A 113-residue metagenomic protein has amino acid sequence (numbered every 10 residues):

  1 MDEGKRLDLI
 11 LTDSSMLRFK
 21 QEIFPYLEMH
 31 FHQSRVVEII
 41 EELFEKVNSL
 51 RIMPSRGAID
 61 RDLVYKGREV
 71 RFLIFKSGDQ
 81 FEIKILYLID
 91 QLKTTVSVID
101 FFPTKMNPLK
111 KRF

Functional and structural regions predicted by a protein language model:
M1-K46: Arg/Lys-rich, positively charged N-terminal/basic patches that mediate binding to nucleic acids
D2, F75-F113: Enriched for short, Lys/Arg-rich terminal
K5, E69, F81: Exposed loop/turn and edge beta-strand positions of beta-sandwich/beta-sheet ligand-binding modules
I10-S14, F44, E69-I74, L86: Localized chelating/binding microdomains that coordinate divalent metal ions or stabilize phosphate-bearing
H30-F31, E38, A58, Y65 (+2 more regions): Residue-level detector of alpha-helical recognition elements and their boundaries
S49-S77: A short, surface-exposed loop/turn module that caps and links secondary-structure elements
